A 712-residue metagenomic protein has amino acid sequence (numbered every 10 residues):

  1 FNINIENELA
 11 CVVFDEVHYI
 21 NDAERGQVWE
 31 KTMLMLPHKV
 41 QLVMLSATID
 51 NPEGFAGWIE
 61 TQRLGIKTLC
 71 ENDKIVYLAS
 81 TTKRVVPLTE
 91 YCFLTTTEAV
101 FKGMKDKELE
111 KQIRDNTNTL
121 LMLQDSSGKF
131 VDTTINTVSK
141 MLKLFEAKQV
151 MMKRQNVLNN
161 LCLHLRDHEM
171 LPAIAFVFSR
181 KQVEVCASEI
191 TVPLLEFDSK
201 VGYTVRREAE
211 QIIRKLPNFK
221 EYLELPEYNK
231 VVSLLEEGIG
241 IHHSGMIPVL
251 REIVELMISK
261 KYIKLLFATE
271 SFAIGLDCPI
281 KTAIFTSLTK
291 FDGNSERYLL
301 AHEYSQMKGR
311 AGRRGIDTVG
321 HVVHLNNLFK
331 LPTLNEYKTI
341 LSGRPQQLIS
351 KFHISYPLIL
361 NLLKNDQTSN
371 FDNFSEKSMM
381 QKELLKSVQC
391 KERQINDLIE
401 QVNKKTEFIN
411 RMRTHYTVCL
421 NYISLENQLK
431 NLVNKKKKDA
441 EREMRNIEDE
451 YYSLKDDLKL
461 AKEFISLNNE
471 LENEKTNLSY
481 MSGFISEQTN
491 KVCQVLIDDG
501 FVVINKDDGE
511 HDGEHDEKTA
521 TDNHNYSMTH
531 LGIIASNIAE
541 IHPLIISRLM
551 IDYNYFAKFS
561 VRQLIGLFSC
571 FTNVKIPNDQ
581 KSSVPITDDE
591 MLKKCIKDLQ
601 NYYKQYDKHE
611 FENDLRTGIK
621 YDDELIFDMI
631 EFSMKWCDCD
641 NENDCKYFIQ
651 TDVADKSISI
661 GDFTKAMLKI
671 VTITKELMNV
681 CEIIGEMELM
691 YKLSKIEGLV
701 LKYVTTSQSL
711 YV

Functional and structural regions predicted by a protein language model:
I3-L42: SF2 helicase catalytic motif II
E8-C11, K39-V43, L171-I174, G238 (+1 more regions): Loop/turn-to-beta-strand initiation segments
V17-N21, G240, A273, T289 (+1 more regions): Catalytic acidic motif of RecA-like/P-loop NTPases
I20-A23, N51-P52, G275, D292 (+1 more regions): Catalytic P-loop NTPase motifs of RecA-like helicase/translocase cores
L34, Q41, G54-G57, G65-V185 (+1 more regions): Conserved interdomain linker/interface between the two RecA-like ATPase lobes of SF2 helicase motors
K153, L158-C162, F176, R180-L265 (+5 more regions): Conserved C-terminal RecA-like helicase domain
L235-E236, G240, G245-P248, L256-I263 (+1 more regions): Non-catalytic terminal extensions of ATP-dependent helicases
T282-F285, T289-F291, R297-E336: Conserved segment of the helicase C-terminal RecA-like domain
